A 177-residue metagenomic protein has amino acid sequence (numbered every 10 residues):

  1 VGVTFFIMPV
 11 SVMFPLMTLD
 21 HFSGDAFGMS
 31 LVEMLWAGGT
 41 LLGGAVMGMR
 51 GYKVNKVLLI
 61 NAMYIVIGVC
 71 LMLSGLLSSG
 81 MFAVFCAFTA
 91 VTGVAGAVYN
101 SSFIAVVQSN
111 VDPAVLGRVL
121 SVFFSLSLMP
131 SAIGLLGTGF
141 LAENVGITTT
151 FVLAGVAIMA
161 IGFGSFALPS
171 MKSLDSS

Functional and structural regions predicted by a protein language model:
V1-P9, A90: Pair of pore-lining "gating" transmembrane helices in MFS-fold secondary transporters
F14-S177: C-terminal transmembrane bundle of multi-pass solute transporters/carriers
